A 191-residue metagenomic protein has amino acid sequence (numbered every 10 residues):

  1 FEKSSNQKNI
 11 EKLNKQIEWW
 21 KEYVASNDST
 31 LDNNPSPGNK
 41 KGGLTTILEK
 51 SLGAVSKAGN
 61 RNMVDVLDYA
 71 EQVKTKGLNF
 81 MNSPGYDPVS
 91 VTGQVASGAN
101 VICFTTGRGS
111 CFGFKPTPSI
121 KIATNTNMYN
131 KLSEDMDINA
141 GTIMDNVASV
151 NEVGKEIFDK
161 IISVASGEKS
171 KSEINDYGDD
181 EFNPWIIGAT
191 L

Functional and structural regions predicted by a protein language model:
F1-L191: Anaerobic metallocofactor- and corrinoid-dependent redox/one-carbon enzyme cores, especially those from methanogenesis
